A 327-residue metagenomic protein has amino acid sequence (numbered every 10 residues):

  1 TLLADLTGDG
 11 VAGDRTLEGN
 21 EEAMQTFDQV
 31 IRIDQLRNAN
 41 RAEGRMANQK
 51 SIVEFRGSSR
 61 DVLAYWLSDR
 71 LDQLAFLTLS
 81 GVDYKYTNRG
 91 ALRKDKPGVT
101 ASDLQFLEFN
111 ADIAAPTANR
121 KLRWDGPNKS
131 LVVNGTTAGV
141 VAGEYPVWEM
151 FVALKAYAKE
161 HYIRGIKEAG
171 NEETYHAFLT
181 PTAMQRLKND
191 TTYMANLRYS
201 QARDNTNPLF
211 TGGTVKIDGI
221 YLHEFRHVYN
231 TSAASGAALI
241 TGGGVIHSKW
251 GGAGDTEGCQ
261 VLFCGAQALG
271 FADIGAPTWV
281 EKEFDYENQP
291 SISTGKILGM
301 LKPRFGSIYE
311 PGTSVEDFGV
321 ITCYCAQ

Functional and structural regions predicted by a protein language model:
T1-D5, N40, A114, M194: Generic low-polarity alpha-helical segments
T1-L36: Assembly/oligomerization interface modules of large self-assembling protein complexes
T16-G19, A23, A42, M46 (+1 more regions): A near-ubiquitous, low-amplitude feature marking generic local secondary-structure context
N20, D34-L36, E43, Q49-V53 (+8 more regions): Surface-exposed loop/turn and secondary-structure junction residues enriched for glycine/proline
N20-Q25, L79, A158, Y162: Generic secondary-structure transition motif, activating predominantly at the C-termini of alpha-helices
F27-R120, K167-A183, Y286-K296: Long, contiguous amphipathic alpha-helices that act as assembly "spine/axial" helices in icosahedral shell and virion
G98-Q327: Sequence/fold signature of self-assembling virion shell proteins
